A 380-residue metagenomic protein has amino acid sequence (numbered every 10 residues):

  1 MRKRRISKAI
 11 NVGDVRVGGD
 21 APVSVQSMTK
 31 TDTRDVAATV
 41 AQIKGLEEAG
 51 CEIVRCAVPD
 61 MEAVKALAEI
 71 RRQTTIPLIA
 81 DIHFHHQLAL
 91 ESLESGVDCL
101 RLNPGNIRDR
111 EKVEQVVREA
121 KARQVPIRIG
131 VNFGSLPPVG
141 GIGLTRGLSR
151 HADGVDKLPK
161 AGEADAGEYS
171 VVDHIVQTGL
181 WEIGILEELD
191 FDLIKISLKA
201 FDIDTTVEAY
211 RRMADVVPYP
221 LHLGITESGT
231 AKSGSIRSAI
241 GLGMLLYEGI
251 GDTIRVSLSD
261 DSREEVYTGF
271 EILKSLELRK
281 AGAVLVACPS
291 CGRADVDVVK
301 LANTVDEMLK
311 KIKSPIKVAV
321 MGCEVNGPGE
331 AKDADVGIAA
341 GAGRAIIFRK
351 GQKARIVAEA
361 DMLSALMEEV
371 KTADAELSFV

Functional and structural regions predicted by a protein language model:
M1-S27, K121, E307: N-terminal amphipathic alpha-helix/helix-capping segment at the start of soluble metabolic enzymes
D20-A38, A57, I76-F84, G140-G141 (+4 more regions): Active-site mouth loops of central-metabolism enzymes
V25, D81, I129, I196 (+5 more regions): Conserved, mostly hydrophobic/aromatic
M28-V36, E47-E69, R101-D109, I194-I203: Glycine-rich, proline-tolerant flexible connector loops at the mouths of alpha/beta enzymes
Q42, L46, R55-S95: N-terminal active-site wall of soluble small-molecule enzyme domains
M61-I82, Q115-I127, M213-L221, V305-E307: Alpha-helix-loop-beta-strand connector modules within alpha/beta enzyme cores
Q87-R128: Hydrophobic or amphipathic alpha-helical targeting/insertion segments
V117, R128-V131, G143-G147, H151-K313: Catalytic alpha/beta core domains of metabolic enzymes, predominantly
